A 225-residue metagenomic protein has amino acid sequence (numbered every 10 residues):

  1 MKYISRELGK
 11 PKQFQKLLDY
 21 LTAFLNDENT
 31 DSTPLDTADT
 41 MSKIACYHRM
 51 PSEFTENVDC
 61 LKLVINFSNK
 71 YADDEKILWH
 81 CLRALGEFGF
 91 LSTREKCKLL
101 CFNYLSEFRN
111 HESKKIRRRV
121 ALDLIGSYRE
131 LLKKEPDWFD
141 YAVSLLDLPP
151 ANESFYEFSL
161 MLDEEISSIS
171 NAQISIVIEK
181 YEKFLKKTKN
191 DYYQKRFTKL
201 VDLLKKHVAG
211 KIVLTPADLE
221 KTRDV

Functional and structural regions predicted by a protein language model:
Y3-E28: N-terminal "cap/leader" segments of large eukaryotic alpha-helical scaffolds
Y3-E7, P11, I44-P51, Y71 (+4 more regions): Residue-level signature of the C-terminal ends
P11-D19, E53-K62, R94-N103, K133-Y141 (+2 more regions): Short sequence/structural elements of tandem HEAT/ARM alpha-solenoid repeats
Y20-E28, L63-Y71, N103-F108, E112 (+2 more regions): Alpha-solenoid HEAT/Armadillo-like helical repeat scaffolds in large eukaryotic proteins
T30-L35, D73-K76, N110, K114-K115 (+2 more regions): Alpha-helix N-cap/helix-start positions at coil->helix boundaries
D36, L63, K76, H80 (+3 more regions): Alpha-solenoid helical repeat scaffolds
R117, V143, D147-E164: Long alpha-helical HEAT/HEAT-like repeat alpha-solenoid scaffolds in very large eukaryotic proteins, especially those
E182-V225: Eukaryotic acidic, Ser/Thr-rich intrinsically disordered low-complexity regions
